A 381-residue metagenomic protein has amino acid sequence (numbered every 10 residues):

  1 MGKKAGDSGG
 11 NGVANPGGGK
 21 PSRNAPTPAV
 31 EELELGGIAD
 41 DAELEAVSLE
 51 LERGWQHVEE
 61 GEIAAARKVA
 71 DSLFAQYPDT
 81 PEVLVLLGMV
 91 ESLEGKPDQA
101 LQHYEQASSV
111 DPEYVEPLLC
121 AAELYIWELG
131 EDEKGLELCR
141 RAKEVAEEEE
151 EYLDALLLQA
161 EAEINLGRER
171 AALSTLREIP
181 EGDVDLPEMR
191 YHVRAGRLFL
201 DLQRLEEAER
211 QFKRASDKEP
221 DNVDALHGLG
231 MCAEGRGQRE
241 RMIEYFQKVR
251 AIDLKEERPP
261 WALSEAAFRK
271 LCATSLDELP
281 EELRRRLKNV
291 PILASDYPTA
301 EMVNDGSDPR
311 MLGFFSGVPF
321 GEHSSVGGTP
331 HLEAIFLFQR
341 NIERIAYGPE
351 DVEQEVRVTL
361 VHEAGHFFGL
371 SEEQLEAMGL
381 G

Functional and structural regions predicted by a protein language model:
A46, T80, Y114, E149-Y152 (+3 more regions): Residue-level recognition of tetratricopeptide repeat
W55, M89, E123-L124, E161 (+2 more regions): Residue-level recognition of tetratricopeptide repeat
Q76, V110, V145-E148, G182-V184 (+3 more regions): Structural marker of alpha-solenoid helical repeat scaffolds
V83, P117, Y152-A155, Y191 (+2 more regions): TPR alpha-solenoid repeat register
L86, C120-A121, L158, R194 (+1 more regions): Canonical tetratricopeptide repeat
E144, D217, D221-R258: TPR/TPR-like (Sel1-like) alpha-helical repeat modules
F314-R357, F367-G381: Active-site scaffold of zinc-dependent metalloenzymes
